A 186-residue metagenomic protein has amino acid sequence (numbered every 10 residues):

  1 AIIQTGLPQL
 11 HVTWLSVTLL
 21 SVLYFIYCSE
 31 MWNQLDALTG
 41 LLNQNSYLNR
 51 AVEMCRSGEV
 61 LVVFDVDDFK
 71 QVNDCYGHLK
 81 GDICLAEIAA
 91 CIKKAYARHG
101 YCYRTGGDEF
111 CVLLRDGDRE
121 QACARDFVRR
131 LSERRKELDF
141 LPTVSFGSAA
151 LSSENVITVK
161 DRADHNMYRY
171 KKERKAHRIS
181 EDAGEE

Functional and structural regions predicted by a protein language model:
A1-N33: Interfacial "cap-and-anchor" motif at the non-cytosolic start of specific transmembrane alpha-helices
E30-W32, L48, E173, H177: Amphipathic coiled-coil signal-coupling helices
W32-L42: A cytosolic-side transmembrane-helix exit/cap motif
N43-V60, D67-A97, Y103-G107, C111-V112 (+3 more regions): Conserved long alpha-helical elements within nucleotide-processing catalytic cores of c-di-GMP signaling and class III
A95, K136-L141: Short secondary-structure junctions
V112, P142-V144: HATPase_c (GHKL) ATP-binding subdomain of two-component histidine kinases
R125-V128, S132, K136, S145 (+1 more regions): Catalytic-core segments of nucleotide cyclases and related cyclic-nucleotide turnover enzymes
